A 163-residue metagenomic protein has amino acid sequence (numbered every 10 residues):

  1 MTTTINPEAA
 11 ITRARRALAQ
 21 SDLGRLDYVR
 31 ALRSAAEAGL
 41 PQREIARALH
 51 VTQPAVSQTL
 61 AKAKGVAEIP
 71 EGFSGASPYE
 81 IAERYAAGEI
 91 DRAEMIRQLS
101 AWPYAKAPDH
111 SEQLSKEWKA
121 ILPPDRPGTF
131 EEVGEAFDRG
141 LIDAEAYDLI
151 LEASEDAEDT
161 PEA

Functional and structural regions predicted by a protein language model:
T2-A163: Acidic, Ser/Pro/Thr-rich low-complexity regulatory regions and the short amphipathic helical interaction modules they
